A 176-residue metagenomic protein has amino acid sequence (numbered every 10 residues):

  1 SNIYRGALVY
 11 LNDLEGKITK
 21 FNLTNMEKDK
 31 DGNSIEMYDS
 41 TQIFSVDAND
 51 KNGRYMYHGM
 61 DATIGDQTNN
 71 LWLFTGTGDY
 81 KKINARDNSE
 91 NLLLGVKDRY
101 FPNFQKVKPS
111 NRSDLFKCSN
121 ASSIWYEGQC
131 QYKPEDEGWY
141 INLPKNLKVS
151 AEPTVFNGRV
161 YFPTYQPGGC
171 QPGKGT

Functional and structural regions predicted by a protein language model:
S1-T176: Beta-propeller fold recognition
